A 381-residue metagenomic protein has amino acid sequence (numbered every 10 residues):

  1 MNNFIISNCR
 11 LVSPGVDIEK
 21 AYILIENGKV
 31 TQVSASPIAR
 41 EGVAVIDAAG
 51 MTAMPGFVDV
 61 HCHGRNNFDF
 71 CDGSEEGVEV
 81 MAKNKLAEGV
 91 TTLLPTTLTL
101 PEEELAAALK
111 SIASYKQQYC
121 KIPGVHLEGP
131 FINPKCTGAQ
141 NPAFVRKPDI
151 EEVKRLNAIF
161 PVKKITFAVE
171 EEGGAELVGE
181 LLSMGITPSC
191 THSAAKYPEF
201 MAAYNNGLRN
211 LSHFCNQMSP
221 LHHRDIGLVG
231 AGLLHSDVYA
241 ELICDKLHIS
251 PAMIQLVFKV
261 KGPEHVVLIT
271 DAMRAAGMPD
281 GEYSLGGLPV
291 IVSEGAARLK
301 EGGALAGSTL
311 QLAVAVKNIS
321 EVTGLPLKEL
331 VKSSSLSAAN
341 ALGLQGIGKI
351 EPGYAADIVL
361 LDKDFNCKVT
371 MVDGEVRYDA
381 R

Functional and structural regions predicted by a protein language model:
M1-A39, M371: N-terminal metal-binding scaffold of metallo-dependent hydrolase/deaminase domains
F4-S7, G15, A39-E79, K83: Replace "His-x-His-based motif
C9, N340, I350-R381: C-terminal cap of metal-dependent C-N hydrolases
M51-T52, V60, F70-K121, F144-A158 (+2 more regions): Alpha-helical scaffold segments that flank or form the walls of functional sites
H63, E79-A108, K121-N133, F160-E170 (+3 more regions): Divalent metal-dependent hydrolysis catalytic cores, especially in the metallo-beta-lactamase
K83-L94, N133-I159, M201-F214, M218 (+2 more regions): Active-site gating loops and adjacent loop-to-helix segments of metal-dependent hydrolytic enzymes
N157-M278: Active-site core of metal-dependent hydrolases
G227-A240, F258-T270, A276-Y354, I358-L361: His/Asp/Glu-enriched, well-ordered alpha-helical/loop segment that forms or immediately abuts the divalent-metal
